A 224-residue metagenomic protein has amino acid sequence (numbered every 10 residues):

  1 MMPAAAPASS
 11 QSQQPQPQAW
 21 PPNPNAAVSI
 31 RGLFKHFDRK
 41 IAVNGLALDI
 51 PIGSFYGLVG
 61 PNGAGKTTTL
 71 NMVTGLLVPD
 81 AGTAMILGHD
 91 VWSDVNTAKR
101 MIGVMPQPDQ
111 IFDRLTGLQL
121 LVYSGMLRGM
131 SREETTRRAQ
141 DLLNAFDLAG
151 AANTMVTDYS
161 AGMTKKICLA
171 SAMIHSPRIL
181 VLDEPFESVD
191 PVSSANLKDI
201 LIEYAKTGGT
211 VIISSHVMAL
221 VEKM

Functional and structural regions predicted by a protein language model:
T74: Helix-to-loop junction immediately C-terminal to a conserved catalytic motif
V122, M126, E133-A151: Conserved ABC ATPase "signature" region
M155-G162: Conserved ABC ATPase signature
S176: Conserved catalytic motifs of ABC-family nucleotide-binding domains
L180-E184: Catalytic Walker B motif of ABC-type/P-loop ATPase nucleotide-binding domains
S194-T207: Helical segment within the ABC ATPase nucleotide-binding domain
